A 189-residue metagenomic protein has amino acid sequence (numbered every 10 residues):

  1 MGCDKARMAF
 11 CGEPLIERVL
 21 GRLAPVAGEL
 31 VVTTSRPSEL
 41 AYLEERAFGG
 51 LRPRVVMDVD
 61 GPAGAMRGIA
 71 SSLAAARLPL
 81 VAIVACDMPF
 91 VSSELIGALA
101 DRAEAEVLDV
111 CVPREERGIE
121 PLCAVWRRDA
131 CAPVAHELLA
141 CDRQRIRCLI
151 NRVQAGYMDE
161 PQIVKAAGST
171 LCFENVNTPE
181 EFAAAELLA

Functional and structural regions predicted by a protein language model:
M1-I146, N151-L171, A183-L188: Nucleotide and nucleotide-moiety/phosphate-recognizing core
E174: Dinucleotide-binding Rossmann-like beta1-alpha1 core, especially the glycine-rich loop that anchors the ADP
E180: Conserved active-site and cofactor/substrate-binding residues in soluble primary-metabolism enzymes
